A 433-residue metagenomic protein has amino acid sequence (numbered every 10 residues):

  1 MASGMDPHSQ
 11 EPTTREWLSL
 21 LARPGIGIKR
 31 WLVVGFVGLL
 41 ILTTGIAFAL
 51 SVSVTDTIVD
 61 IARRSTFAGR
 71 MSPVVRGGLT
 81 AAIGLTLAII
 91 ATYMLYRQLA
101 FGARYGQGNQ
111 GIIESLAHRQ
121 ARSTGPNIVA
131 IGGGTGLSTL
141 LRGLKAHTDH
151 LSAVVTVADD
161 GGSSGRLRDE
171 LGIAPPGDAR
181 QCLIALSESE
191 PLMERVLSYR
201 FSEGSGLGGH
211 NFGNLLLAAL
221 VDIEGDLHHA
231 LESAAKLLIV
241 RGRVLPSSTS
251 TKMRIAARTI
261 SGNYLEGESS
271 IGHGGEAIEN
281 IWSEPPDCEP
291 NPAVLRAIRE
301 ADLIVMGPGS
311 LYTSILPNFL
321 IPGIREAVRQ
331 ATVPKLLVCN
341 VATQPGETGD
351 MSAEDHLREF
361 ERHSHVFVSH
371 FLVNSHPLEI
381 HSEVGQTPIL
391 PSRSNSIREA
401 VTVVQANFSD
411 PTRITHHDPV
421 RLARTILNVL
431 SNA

Functional and structural regions predicted by a protein language model:
A2-Q107, T156-G275, L427, N432: Electropositive, gly/pro-rich neighborhoods at or near active sites that engage anionic ligands
G4-I28, D350-A433: C-terminal functional extensions of proteins
F101-V129: N-terminal signal-anchor transmembrane helix
Q110-L116, N280-L295, L320, D355: Active-site glycine-rich loop that binds ribose-phosphate moieties when present
D149, A331-K335, V401: A short helix->loop->beta-strand "cap" motif at the edges of active sites that frequently abuts
A301: An anion/phosphate-binding loop that grips the pyrophosphate of nucleotide cofactors and donors
L311-I321, H381-Q386: Glycine/threonine-rich flexible loop motifs
N318-R325, M351-H356: Charged helix-capping and loop-helix junction motifs
